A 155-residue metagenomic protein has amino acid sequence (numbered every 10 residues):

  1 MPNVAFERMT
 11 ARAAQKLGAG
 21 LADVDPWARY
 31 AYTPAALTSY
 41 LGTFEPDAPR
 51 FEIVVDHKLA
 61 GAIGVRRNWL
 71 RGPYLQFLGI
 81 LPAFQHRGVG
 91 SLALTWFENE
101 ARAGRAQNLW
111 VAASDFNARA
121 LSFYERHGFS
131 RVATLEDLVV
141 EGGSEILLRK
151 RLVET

Functional and structural regions predicted by a protein language model:
V4-F77, L81-A83, S91-W96, E100 (+3 more regions): Acetyl-CoA-dependent GNAT
R71, Q107, S130: Short acidic/polar active-site loop segments enriched in Thr and Asp
L81-R87, D115-F116: Active-site acidic-Proline motif in GNAT/NAT acetyltransferases
G90, L94, F116-A120, D137-G142: Short glycine/proline-centered loop/turn elements that form peptide/ligand docking sites
W110-A113, E125, S130-L147: Conserved catalytic-core motifs of GNAT/GCN5-like acyltransferases
